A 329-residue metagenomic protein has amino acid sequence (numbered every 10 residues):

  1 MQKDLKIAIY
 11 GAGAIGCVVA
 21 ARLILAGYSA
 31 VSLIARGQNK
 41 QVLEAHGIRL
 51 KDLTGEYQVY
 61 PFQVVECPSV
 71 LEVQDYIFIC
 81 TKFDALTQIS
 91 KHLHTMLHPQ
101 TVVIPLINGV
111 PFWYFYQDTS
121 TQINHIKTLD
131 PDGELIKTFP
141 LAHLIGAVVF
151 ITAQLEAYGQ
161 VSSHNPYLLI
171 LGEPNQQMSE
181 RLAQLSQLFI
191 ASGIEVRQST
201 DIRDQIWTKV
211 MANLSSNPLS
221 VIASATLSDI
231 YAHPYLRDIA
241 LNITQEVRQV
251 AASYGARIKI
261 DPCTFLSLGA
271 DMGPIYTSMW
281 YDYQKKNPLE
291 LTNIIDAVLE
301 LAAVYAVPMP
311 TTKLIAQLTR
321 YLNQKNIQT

Functional and structural regions predicted by a protein language model:
M1-E56: NAD(P)+-binding Rossmann beta1-loop-alpha1 motif at the extreme N-terminus of oxidoreductases
Q2-K3, A30, R237-T329: NAD(P)-dependent Rossmann-like dehydrogenase/reductase catalytic/cofactor-binding core
K3-L5, D75, T101, Y167: Nucleotide donor/acceptor-binding cores
Y57-P61, V65-E156: Rossmann-like NAD(P)(H) cofactor-binding subdomain of soluble oxidoreductases
M96, K137-F150, L155-K209, A223-K259: Internal alpha-helical scaffold of NAD(P)-dependent oxidoreductase catalytic cores
L97, V110-T121, V161-I170, S224-D229 (+1 more regions): Helix-loop-beta segment of a Rossmann-like dinucleotide-binding subdomain
